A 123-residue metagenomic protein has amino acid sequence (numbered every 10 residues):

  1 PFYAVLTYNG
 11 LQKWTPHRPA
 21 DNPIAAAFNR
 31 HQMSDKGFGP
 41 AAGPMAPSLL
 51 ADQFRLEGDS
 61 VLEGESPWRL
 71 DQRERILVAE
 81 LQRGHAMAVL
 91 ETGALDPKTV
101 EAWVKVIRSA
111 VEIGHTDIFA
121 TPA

Functional and structural regions predicted by a protein language model:
F2-E65: Conserved catalytic/acceptor-binding region of the Class I
D21, P47, V78, Q82 (+1 more regions): Short runs of predominantly hydrophobic/aromatic residues within well-ordered alpha helices that form helix-helix
P23, P67-R69, E112: Residue-level preference for alpha-helix termini and adjacent loops
F38, A42, R73, R108: Conserved aromatic-histidine-acidic binding/catalytic patches
D52, S109-V111: A general structural signal for short secondary-structure junctions and capping/turn motifs
L62-I107: C-terminal helical/coil "lid" or tail adjacent to the Rossmann-like core of SAM-dependent
I107-R108, H115: …; additionally, a secondary subgroup of soluble metalloenzymes is captured
I113-A123: Core SAM-dependent methyltransferase catalytic element
